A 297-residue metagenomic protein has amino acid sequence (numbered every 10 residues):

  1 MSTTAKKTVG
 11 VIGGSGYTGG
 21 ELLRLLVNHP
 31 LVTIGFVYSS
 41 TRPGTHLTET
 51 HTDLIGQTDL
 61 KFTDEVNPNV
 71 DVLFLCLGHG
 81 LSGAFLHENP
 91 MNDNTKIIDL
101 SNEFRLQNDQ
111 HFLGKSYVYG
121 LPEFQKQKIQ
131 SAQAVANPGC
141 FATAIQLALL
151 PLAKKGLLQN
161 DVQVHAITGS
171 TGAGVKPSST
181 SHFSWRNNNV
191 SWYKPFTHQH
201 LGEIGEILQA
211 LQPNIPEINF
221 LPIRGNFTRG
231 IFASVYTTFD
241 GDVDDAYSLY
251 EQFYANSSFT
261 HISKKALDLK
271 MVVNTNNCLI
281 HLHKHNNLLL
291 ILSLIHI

Functional and structural regions predicted by a protein language model:
S2-N188, Y193-P195, A210, H283-N287: N-terminal Rossmann-like NAD(P) cofactor-binding subdomain of oxidoreductases, focused on the glycine-rich
S131, I231-A233, L289: Short amphipathic alpha-helical segments
A136-P138, V235, I291-L292: Thr-Gly-centered strand-to-loop micro-motif
S181-I280, H285: Contiguous C-terminal substrate-recognition/catalytic subdomains in enzyme active sites
H281, L290-S293: Conserved active-site loop/cleft motifs that coordinate metal ions or position small ligands
I295-I297: Conserved small/polar residues in nucleotide/adenosyl-binding loops
